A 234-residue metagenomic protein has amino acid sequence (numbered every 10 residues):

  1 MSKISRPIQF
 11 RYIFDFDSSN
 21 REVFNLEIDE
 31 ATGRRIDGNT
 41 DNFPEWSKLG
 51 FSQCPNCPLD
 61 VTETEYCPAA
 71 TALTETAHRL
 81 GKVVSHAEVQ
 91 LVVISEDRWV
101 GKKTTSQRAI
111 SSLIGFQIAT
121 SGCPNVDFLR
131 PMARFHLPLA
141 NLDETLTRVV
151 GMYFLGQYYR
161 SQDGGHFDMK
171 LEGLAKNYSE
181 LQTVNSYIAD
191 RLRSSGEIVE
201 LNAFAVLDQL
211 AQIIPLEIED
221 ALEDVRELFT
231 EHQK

Functional and structural regions predicted by a protein language model:
M1-S2, H78: Intrinsically disordered, low-complexity segments enriched in polar/charged residues with Gly/Pro, especially when
S2-L59: N-terminal ordered "arm"
S2-R11, A109, I114-Q117, P215-A221: Short, charge-rich amphipathic segments
N20, N39-N42, N56, N125 (+4 more regions): Detector for Asparagine
T40-P44, A70-L73, V89, Q107 (+2 more regions): Generic preference for flexible, low-structure residues
P44-V100: Structured domain cores in non-transmembrane regions
A77-A189: Mixed-charge (acidic/basic) macromolecular-recognition segments
Y153-K234: Conserved phosphate-interacting/catalytic interface
